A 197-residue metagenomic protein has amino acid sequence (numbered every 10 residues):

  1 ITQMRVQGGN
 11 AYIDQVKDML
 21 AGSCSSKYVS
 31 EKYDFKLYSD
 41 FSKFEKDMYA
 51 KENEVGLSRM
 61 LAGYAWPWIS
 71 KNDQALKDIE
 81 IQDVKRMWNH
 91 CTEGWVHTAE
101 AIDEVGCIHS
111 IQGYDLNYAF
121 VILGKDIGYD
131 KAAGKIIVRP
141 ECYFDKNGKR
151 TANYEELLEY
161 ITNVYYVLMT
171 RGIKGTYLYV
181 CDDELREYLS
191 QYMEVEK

Functional and structural regions predicted by a protein language model:
I1-T2, L168: Conserved helicase ATPase motor motifs in RecA-like P-loop NTPase domains
T2-V6, V180-D183: Acidic carboxylate-rich catalytic motifs and surrounding loops in phosphoryl-/glycosyl-chemistry enzymes
Q3-K135, L158: Conserved helicase/translocase motor-coupling segment
E104-K197: C-terminal accessory regions
